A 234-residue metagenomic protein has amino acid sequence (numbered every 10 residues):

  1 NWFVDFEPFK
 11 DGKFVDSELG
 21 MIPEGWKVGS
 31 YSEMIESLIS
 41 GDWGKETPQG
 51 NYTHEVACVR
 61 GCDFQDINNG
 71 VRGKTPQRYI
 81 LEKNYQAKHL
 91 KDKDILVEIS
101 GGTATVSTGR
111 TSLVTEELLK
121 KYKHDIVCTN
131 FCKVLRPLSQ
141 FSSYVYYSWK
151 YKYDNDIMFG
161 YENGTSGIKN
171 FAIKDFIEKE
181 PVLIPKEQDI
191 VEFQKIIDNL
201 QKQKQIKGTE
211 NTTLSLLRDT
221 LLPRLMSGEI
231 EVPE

Functional and structural regions predicted by a protein language model:
N1, F6-W43, L183, E187-P233: Non-catalytic DNA-recognition/assembly elements of restriction-modification systems
D11-V15, G44-T53, G73-K74, G160-E162: Short coil/turn segments at secondary-structure boundaries
W26, T111, K179-E180: Structural signal for hydrophobic
S32-P48, C62-E98, G102-T103, E117: Sequence-specific dsDNA recognition surfaces
Q65-P76, G101-C128, S143-Y147, D156-E162: Short, ligand-facing micro-motifs at secondary-structure edges
D125-C132, M158-V191: A short glycine-rich beta-alpha junction/loop motif
L138-Q140: Non-cytosolic juxtamembrane linkers/loops that tether extracellular or periplasmic domains to nearby transmembrane
